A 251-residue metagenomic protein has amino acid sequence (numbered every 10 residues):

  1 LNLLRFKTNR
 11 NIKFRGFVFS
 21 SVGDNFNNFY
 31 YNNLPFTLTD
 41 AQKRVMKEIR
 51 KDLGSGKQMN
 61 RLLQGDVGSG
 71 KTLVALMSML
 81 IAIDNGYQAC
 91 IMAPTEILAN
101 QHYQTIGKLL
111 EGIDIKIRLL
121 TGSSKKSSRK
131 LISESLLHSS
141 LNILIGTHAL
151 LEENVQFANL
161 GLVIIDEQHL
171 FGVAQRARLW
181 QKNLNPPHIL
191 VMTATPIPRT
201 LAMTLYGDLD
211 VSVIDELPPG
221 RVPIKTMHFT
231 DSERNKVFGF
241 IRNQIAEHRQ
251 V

Functional and structural regions predicted by a protein language model:
L1-N28, N32, L76: Interdomain "pre-motor" coupling segment immediately N-terminal to P-loop NTPase/helicase cores
K13-R15, T37, A41-K47, G54-V251: Inter-lobe coupling/hinge segments of SF2-like helicase ATPases
